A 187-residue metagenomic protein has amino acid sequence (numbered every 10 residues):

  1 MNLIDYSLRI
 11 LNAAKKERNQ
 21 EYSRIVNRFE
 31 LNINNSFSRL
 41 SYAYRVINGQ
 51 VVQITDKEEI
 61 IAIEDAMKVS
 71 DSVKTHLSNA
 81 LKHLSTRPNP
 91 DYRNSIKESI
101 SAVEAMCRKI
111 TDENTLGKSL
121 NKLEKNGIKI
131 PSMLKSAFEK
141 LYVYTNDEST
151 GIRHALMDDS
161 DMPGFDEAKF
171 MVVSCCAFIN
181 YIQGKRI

Functional and structural regions predicted by a protein language model:
M1-T75: Internal, Lys/Arg-enriched amphipathic helical interaction segments that engage polyanionic partners
V52, G117-I187: Long, charged low-complexity segments
E64-M67, D71, T86-R93, S132 (+1 more regions): Short, solvent-exposed segments of well-ordered alpha helices
M67-H76, D112-L116, Y142-T150: A glycine-rich, aromatic-flanked flexible loop/lid motif
V73, L77, S95-I96, F138 (+1 more regions): Hydrophobic packing residues in well-ordered alpha-helices of helical domains and bundles
H76-H83, L123-K125: Short, charged/polar, low-complexity loop and linker segments that flank or interrupt alpha-helical bundles
S78-L81, Y92-T111, V172, C176: Short, hydrophobic, well-ordered secondary-structure elements
L84, P88, V103-N114, G127 (+3 more regions): Alpha-helix capping/termination and helix-coil
